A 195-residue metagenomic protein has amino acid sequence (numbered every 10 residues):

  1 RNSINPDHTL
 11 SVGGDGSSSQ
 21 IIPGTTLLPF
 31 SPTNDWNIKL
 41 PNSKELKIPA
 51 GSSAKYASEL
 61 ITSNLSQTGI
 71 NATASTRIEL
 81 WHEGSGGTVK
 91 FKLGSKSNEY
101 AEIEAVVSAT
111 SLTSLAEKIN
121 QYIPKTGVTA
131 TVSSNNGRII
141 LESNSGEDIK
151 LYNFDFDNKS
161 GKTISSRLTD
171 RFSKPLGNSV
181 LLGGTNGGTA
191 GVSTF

Functional and structural regions predicted by a protein language model:
R1-G13: Small-polar (Ser/Thr/Gly)-enriched, low-hydrophobicity segments that adopt extended beta-strand/coil conformations
H8, G16-S17, S43, S173: Intrinsic-disorder/low-complexity loop/linker signature
S11-V12, G16-P29: Eukaryotic intrinsically disordered low-complexity regulatory regions that serve as activation/interaction modules
P23-F195: Extended, beta-strand-rich, solvent-exposed assembly scaffolds of outer structural proteins
